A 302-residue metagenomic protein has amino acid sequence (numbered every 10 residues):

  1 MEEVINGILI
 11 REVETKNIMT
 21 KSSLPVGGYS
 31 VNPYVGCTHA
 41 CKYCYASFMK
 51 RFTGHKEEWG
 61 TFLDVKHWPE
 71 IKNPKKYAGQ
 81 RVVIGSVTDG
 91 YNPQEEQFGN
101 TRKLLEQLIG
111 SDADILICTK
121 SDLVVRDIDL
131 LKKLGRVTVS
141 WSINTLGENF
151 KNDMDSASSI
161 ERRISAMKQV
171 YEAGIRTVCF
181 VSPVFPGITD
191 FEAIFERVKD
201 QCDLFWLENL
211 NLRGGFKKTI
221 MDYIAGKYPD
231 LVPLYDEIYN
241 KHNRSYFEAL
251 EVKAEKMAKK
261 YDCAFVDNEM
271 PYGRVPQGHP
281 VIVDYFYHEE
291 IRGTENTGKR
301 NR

Functional and structural regions predicted by a protein language model:
M1-T138, L146-F150, I160-E161, E172: Conserved Radical SAM active-site core
E2-E14, E192-R302: Auxiliary Fe-S-binding modules of radical SAM enzymes
Y29, V82, I115, V139-W141 (+3 more regions): Hydrophobic faces of well-ordered beta-strands that scaffold small-molecule active sites in alpha/beta enzyme cores
V87-D89, K120-D122, S142-L146, S182-V184 (+2 more regions): Active-site beta-loop-alpha junctions enriched in small/polar residues
R102-L105, I128, R163-M167, F191-F195 (+1 more regions): Generic structural signal for well-ordered alpha-helices, preferentially at hydrophobic/aromatic core positions
I109, K132, S165-G174, E255-K259: Surface-exposed amphipathic alpha-helices with a cationic face
K133-V139, K199-L204: Glycine-enriched alpha-helix->loop->beta-strand junction motifs that scaffold or abut catalytic
S156, K168-T189, N240-R244: Conserved strand-turn element in the central/C-terminal portion of the radical SAM core barrel that lines
